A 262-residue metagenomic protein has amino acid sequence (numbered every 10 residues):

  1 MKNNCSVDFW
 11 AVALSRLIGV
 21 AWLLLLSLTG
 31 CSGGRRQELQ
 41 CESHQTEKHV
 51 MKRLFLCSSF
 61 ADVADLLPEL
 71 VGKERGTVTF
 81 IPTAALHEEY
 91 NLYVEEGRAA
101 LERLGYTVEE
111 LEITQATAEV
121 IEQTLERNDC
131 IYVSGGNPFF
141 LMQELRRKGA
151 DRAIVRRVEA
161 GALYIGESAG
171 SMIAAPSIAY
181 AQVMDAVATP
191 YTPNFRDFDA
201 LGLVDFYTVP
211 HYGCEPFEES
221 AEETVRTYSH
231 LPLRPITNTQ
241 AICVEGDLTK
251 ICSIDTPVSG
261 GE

Functional and structural regions predicted by a protein language model:
K2-N3, K48: Polybasic, lysine-rich low-complexity intrinsically disordered segments
C41, H49-C130, S134: N-terminal beta1-alpha1 cap of cysteine-dependent amidohydrolase-like domains
L86, G136-F139, G170, G213: Short glycine-rich anion-binding loops that position phosphate/pyrophosphate groups of nucleotides and phosphorylated
Q143-E144, A150-C214: Class I SAM-dependent methyltransferase SAM-binding "motif I" and its flanking Rossmann-like core
G202, T208-T239: Conserved anion/nucleotide-ligand pocket segment
H230-E262: A contiguous loop/helix-start segment that scaffolds small-molecule binding in enzyme catalytic cores
